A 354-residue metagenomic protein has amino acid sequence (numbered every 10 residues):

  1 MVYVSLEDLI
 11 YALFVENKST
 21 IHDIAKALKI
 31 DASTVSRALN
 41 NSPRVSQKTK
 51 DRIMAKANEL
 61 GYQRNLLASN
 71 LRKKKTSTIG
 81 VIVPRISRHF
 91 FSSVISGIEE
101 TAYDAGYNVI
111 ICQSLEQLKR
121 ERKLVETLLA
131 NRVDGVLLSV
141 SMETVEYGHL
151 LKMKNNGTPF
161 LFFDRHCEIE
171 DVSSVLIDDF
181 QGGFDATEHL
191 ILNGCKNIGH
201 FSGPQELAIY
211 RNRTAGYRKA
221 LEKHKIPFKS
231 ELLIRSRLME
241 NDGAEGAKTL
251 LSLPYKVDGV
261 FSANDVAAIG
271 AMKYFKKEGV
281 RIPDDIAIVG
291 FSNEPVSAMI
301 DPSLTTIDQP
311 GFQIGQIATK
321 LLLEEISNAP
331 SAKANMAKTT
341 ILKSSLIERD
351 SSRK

Functional and structural regions predicted by a protein language model:
M1-E16, T20, K74-E188, L192 (+2 more regions): Alpha-helical recognition/docking segments in bacterial nutrient-uptake and carbohydrate-utilization systems
M1-S77, R353: N-terminal helix-turn-helix DNA-binding module of bacterial transcription factors
L6, K248-K354: Flexible loop/turn connectors
A27, A32-R37, R72-S87, H189 (+1 more regions): Short beta-strand segments enriched in small/hydrophobic residues
P84-S93, I111-R120, V140, R165 (+7 more regions): Hinge/beta->alpha junction and helix N-cap segments in small-molecule ligand-binding domains
D104-A105, N156, L221-F228, L253-K256 (+1 more regions): Short helix-capping segments at alpha-helix termini
N197, F228-L232, R281-A287: Short acidic capping loops at alpha-helix termini that bridge into adjacent secondary structure
